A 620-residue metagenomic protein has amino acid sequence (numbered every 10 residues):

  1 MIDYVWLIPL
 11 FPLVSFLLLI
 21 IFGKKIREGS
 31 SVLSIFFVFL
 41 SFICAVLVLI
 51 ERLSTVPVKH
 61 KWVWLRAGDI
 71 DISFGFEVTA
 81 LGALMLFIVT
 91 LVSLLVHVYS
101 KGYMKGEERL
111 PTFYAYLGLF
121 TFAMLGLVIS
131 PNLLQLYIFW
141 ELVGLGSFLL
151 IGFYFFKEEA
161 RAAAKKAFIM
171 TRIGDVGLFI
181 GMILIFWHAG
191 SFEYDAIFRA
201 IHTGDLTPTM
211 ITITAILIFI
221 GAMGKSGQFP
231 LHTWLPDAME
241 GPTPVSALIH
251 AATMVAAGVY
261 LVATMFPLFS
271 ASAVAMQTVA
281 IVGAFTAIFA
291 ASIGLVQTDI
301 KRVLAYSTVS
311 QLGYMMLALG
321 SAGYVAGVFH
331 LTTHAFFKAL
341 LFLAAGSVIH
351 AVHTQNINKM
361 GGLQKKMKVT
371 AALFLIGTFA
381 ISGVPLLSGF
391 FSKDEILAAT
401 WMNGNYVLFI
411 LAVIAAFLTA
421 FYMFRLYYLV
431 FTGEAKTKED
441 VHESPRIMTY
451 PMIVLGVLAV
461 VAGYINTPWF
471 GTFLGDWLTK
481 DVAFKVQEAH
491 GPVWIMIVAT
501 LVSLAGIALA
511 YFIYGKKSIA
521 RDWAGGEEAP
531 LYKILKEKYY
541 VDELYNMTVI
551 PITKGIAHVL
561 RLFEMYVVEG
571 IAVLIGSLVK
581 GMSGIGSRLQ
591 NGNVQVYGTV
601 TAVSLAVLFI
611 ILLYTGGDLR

Functional and structural regions predicted by a protein language model:
M1-W6, I21-A115, H188-P208, T212 (+4 more regions): Transmembrane helix-loop-helix hairpins at membrane boundaries of multipass inner-membrane proteins
P9-K24, L94, M223, A287: N-terminal signal-anchor/start-transfer transmembrane helix
F36-I50, G174-L184, F374-I381, P451-W469 (+2 more regions): Hydrophobic alpha-helical membrane-insertion segments
V58-I70, E193-G204, E395-A399, W469-H490 (+1 more regions): Membrane-interfacial helical/loop segments at transmembrane boundaries in membrane proteins
D71-V89, P208-A222, L411-A416, Q487-L509: Hydrophobic alpha-helical transmembrane segments
L95-L136, L145-I447, G456, Y464: Hydrophobic transmembrane alpha-helices and their helix-loop junctions in integral membrane proteins
H442-I507: Hard-cation-handling environments
F470-V498, F512-R620: Aromatic-capped, Gly/Pro-kinked transmembrane alpha-helices
